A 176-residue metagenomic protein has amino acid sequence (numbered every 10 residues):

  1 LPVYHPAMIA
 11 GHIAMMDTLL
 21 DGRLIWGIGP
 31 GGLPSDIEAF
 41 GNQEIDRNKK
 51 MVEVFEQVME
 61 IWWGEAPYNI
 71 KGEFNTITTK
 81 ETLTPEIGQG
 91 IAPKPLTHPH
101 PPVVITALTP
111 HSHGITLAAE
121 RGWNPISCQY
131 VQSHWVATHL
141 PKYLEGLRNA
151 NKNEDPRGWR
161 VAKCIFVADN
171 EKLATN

Functional and structural regions predicted by a protein language model:
L1-N176: Active-site-adjacent structural elements that line small-molecule/cofactor binding pockets in enzymes
